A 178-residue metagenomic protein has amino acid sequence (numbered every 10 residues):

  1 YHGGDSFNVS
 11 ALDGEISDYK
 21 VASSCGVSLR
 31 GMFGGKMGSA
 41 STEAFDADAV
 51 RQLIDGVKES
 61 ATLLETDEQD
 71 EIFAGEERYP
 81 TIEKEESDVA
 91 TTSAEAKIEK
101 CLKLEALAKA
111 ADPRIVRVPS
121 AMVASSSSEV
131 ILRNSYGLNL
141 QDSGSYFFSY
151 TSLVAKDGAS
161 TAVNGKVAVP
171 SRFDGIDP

Functional and structural regions predicted by a protein language model:
Y1-P178: Active-site bordering "gate/hinge" segments that shape substrate access to catalytic or cofactor-binding pockets
